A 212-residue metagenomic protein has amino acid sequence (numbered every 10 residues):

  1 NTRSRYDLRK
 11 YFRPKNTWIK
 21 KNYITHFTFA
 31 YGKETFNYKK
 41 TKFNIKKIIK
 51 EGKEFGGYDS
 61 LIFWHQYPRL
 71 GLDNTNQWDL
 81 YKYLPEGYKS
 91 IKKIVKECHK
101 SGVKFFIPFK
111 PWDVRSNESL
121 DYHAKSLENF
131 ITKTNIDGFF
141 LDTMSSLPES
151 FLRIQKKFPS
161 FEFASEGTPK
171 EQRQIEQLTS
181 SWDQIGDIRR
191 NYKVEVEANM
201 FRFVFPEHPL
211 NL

Functional and structural regions predicted by a protein language model:
N1-F43, I49-S60: Carbohydrate-recognition beta-sandwich/jelly-roll modules in extracellular/periplasmic carbohydrate-active proteins
T2-R3, K40-I48, G71-L80, N191-M200 (+1 more regions): Short charge-dense sequence patches
F12-K20, T25, Y83-C98, F151-E166: P-loop/Walker A phosphate-binding loop and immediately adjacent motor/lid segment at beta-alpha junctions
K21, I45-K46, Y81, I185: Enriched - but not universal
H26-N44, Y67-L70, I185-E195: Charged, low-complexity, helix/coiled-coil-prone segments
Y31, L141-S145, G167: Structural motif
K46-P148: Aromatic-lined carbohydrate-binding/catalytic grooves of carbohydrate-active enzymes
R115-S116, Y122-K125, P148-L212: Glycan-recognition surfaces
